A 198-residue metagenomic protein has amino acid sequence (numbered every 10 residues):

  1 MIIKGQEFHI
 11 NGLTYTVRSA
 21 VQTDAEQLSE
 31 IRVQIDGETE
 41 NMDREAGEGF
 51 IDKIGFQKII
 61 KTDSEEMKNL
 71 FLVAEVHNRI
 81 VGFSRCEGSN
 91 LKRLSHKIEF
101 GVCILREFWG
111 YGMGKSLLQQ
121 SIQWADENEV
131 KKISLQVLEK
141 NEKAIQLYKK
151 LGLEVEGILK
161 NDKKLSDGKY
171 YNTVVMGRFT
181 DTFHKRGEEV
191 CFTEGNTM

Functional and structural regions predicted by a protein language model:
M1-N11, G168-M198: Terminal substrate-recognition subdomain of acyl/acetyltransferases
N11, E30-G47, T62-D63: Helix-loop element at the rim of GNAT/NAT acetyltransferase active sites that forms part of the acceptor-substrate
L13-Y15, H77-F83, Y171: Glycine-rich phosphate/pyrophosphate-binding loop shared by adenosine-nucleotide-utilizing enzymes
Y15-E30: A short beta-loop-alpha structural element at the N-terminal edge of CoA-dependent acyl/N-acetyltransferase catalytic
E48-E107, L118, F179-T182, F192-T197: Acetyl-CoA-dependent GNAT
I104, G110-Q123, E127, Q146-K150: Conserved acetyl-CoA-binding loop-helix of GNAT-fold acetyltransferases
A125-Q136: Conserved GNAT acetyl-CoA-binding A-motif
S134-V137, K149-K169: Conserved catalytic-core motifs of GNAT/GCN5-like acyltransferases
